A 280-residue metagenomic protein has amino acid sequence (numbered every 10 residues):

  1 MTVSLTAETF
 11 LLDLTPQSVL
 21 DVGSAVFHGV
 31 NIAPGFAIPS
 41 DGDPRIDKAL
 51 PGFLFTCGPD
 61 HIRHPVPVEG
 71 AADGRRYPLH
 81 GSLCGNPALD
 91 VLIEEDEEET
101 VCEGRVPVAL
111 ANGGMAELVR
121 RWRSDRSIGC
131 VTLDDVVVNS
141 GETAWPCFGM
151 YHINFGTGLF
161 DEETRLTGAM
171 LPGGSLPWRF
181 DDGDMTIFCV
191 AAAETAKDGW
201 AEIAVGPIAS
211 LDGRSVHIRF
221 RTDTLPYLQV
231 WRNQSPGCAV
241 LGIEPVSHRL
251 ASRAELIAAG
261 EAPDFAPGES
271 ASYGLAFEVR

Functional and structural regions predicted by a protein language model:
M1-T132, T143-P146, N154-T186, V190-R280: Surface-exposed acidic/polar loop and edge beta-strand patches at domain peripheries
G149: Aromatic- and glycine-enriched beta-alpha-beta binding-site module
